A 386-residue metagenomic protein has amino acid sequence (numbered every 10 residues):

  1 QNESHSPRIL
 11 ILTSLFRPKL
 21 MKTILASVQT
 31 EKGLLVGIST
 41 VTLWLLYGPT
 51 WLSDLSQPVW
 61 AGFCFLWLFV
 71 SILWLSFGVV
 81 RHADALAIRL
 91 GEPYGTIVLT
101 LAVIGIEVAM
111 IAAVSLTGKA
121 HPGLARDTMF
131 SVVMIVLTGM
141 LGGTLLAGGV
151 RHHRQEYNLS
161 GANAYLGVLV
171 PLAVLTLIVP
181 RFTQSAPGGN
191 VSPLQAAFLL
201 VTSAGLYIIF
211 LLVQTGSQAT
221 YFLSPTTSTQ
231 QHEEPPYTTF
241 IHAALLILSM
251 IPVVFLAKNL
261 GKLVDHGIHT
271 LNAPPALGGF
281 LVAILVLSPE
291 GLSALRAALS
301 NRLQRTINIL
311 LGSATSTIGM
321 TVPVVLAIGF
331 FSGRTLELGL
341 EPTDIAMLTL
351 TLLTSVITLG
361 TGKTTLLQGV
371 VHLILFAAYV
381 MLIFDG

Functional and structural regions predicted by a protein language model:
Q1-L20: Short, Lys/Arg-enriched N-terminal segments with co-localized hydrophobic residues within the first ~10-30 amino acids
S14-G386: Hydrophobic alpha-helical segments, chiefly the membrane-spanning helices and signal/signal-anchor peptides
